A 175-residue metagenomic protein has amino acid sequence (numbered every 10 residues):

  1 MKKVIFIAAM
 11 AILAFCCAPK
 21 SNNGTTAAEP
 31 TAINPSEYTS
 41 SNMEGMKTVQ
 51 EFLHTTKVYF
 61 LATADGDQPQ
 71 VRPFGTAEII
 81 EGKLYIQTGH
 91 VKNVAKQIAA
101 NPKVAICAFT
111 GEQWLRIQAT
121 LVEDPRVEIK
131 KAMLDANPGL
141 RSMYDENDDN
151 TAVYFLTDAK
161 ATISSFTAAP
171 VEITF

Functional and structural regions predicted by a protein language model:
M1-V4: Positively charged n-region of N-terminal signal peptides that target proteins for export
L13-C16: C-terminal motif of bacterial Sec signal peptides marking the signal peptidase cleavage site
P19-Y38, D145, N150-F175: C-terminal edge-of-domain segments
S36-M43, V94: Short, positively charged
S41-E51: Short, basic/aromatic recognition patches
T56-H90, I98, V104-A108, R116-Q118: Short beta-strand segments
T88-V91, P138-L140: N-terminal post-signal-peptidase region of extra-cytosolic proteins
K96-K160: Short, structured beta-strand-loop surface elements
